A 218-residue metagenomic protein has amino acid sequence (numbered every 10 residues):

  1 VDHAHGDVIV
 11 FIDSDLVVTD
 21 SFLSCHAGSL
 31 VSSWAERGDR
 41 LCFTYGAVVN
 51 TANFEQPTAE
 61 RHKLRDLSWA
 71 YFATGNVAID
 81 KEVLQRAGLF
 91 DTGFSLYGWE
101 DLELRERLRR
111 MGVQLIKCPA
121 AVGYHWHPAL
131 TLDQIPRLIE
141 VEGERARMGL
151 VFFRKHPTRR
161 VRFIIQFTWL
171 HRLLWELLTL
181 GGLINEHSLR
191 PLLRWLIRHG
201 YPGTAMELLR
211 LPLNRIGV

Functional and structural regions predicted by a protein language model:
I9: Short aromatic/hydrophobic "clamp" motif used to bind/position activated sugar donors
D13-V17: The conserved acidic donor/metal-binding loop of glycosyltransferases
S21-Q56: Conserved donor NDP-sugar-binding/catalytic core segment of glycosyltransferases
K63-I79, S95-Y97: A recurrent flexible, glycine/aromatic-enriched loop bordering the glycosyltransferase active site that acts as
V77, V83-G88, F94-V122: A short, conserved alpha-helix in the catalytic core of glycosyltransferases
A121-G123, D133-R162, V218: Catalytic core of nucleotide-sugar-dependent glycosyltransferases
E140-E144, R159-V218: Non-catalytic, C-terminal membrane-associated alpha-helical segments of glycosyltransferases
